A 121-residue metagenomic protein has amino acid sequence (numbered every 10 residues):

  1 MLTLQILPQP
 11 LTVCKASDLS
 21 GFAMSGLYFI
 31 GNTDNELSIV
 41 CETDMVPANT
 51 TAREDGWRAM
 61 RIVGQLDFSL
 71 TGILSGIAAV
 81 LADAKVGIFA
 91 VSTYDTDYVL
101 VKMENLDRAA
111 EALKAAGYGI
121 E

Functional and structural regions predicted by a protein language model:
M1-A84, R108-E121: Regulatory modules associated with amino-acid/nitrogen control
E36-C41, T96-K102: A generic structural motif
A84-V99, N105: A cross-kingdom feature marking solvent-exposed beta-strand/loop segments within repeated, beta-rich binding/scaffold
